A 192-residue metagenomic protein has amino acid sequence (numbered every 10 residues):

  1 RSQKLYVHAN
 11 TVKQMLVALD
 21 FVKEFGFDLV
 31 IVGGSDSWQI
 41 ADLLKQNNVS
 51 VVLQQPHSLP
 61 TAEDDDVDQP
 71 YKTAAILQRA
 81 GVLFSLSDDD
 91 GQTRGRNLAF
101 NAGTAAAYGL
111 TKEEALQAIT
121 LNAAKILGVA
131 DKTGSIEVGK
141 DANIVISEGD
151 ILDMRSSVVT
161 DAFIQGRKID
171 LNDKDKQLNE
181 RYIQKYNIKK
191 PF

Functional and structural regions predicted by a protein language model:
R1-P70, S85, K125-L127, E148 (+2 more regions): Active-site core of metal-dependent hydrolases
K4, K45, Q54-H57, E63-E148 (+2 more regions): His/Asp/Glu-enriched, well-ordered alpha-helical/loop segment that forms or immediately abuts the divalent-metal
G139-I144, A162, K185-Y186: Short alpha-helical linear motifs
L171-F192: Glycine- and charge-enriched low-complexity intrinsically disordered segments
